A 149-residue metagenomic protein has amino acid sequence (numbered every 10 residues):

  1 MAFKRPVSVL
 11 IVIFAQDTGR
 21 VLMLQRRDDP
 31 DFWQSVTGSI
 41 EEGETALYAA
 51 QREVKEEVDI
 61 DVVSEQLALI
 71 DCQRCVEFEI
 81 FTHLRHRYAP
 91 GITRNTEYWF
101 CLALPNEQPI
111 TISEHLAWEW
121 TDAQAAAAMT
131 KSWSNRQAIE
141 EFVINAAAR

Functional and structural regions predicted by a protein language model:
M1-V21, S39-E42: Conserved N-terminal beta-strand and adjoining loop/helix that marks the start of the Nudix/MutT-like hydrolase domain
G19, F32, Q108-I110: Residue-level signal for secondary-structure boundary sites
L22-L24, A126: Conserved short hydrophobic patches within well-ordered secondary structure
R27-P30: Short connector loops/turns at beta-strand edges and beta->alpha or beta->beta junctions
Q34-T37: A short gly/proline-enriched turn/hairpin at secondary-structure junctions
I40-S134: Unchanged
A128-R149: Charged phosphate-binding loop/patch that engages nucleotide di/tri-phosphates or the phosphate backbone of nucleic
